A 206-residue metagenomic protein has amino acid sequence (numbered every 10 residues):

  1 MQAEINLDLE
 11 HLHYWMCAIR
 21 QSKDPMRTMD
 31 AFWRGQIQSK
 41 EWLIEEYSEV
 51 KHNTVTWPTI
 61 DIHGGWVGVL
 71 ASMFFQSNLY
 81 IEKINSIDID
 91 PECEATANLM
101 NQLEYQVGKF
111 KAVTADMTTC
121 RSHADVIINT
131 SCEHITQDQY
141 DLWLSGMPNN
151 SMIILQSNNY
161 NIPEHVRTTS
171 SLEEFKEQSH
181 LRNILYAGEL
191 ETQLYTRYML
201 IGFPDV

Functional and structural regions predicted by a protein language model:
M1-V55: S-adenosyl-L-methionine
T54-G68: Conserved class I S-adenosyl-L-methionine
T56-W57, A124, N150: Local beta-strand N-terminus motif with an aromatic residue
W66-Y80: Conserved SAM-binding loop of SAM-dependent methyltransferases across substrates and taxa, primarily the Class I
E82-I89: Conserved SAM-binding motif I beta-strand of class I
I89-I128: S-adenosyl-L-methionine
A124-Q139: A short SAM/SAH-binding and catalytic strip from SAM-dependent methyltransferases
Q137-L200: C-terminal substrate-binding/active-site "lid" region of AdoMet-derived donor-dependent transferases
